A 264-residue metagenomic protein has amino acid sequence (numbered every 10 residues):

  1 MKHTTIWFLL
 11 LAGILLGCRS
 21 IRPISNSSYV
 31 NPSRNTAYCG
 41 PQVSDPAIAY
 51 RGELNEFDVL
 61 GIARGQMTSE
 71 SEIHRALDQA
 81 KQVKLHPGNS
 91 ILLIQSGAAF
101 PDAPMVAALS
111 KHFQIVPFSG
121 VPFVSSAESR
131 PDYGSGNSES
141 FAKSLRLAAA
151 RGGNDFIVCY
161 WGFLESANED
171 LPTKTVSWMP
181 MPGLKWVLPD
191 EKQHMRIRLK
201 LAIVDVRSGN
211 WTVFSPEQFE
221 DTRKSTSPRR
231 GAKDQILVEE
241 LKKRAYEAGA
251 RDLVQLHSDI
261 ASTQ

Functional and structural regions predicted by a protein language model:
M1-W7: Bacterial N-terminal signal peptides that target proteins for export
I14-G17: C-terminal motif of bacterial Sec signal peptides marking the signal peptidase cleavage site
R19-R22: Bacterial signal peptide processing site
I24-A80, L164, L188-R198, V204-Q264: C-terminal/domain-edge helix-coil "capping" segments
Q82-A167: N-terminal segment of the mature soluble domain
A103, D170, W211: Short acidic, gly/pro-rich beta-turn/loop elements at beta-sheet edges and active-site/ligand-binding grooves
S135-V206: Surface-exposed short loop/turn segments
